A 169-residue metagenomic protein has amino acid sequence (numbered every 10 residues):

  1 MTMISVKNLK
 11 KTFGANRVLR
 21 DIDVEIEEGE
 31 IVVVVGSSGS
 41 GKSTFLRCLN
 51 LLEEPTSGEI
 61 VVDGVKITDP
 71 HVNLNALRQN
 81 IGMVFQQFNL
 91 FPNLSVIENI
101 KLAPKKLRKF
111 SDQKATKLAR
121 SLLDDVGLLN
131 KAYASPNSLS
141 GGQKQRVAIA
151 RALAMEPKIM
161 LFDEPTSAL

Functional and structural regions predicted by a protein language model:
T2-L169: ABC family nucleotide-binding domain
